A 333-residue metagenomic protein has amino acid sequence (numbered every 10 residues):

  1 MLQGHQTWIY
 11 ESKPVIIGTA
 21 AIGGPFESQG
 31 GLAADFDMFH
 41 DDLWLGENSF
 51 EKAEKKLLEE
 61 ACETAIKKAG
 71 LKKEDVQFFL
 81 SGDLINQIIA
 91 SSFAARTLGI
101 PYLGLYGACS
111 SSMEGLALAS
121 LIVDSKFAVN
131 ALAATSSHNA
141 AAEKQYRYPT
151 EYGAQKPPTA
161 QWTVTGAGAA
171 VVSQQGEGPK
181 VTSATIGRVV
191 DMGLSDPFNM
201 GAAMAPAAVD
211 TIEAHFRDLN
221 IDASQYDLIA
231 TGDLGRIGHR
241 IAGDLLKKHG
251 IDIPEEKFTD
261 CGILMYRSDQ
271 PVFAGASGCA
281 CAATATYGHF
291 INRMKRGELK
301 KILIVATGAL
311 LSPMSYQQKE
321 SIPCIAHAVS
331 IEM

Functional and structural regions predicted by a protein language model:
M1-L80, L84-A90, T97, A207-A223 (+5 more regions): Conserved active-site "lid/cap" helical segment
M1-S49, P149-E213, D218-I221, D252-P271 (+2 more regions): Condensing-enzyme catalytic core mediating Claisen C-C bond formation in acyl metabolism
E27-Q29, A90-S92, A142-R147, L194 (+2 more regions): Short acidic, glycine/serine/threonine-rich loops at helix termini
A53-E54, L80, P101-M113, A160-W162 (+1 more regions): Active-site nucleophile and cofactor-binding loops and adjacent substrate-binding regions of central metabolic enzymes
G82-Q87, C109-S110, T135-A141, G187-V189 (+1 more regions): Acidic, glycine-rich active-site loops and adjacent beta-strand->loop/helix elements that engage anionic groups
L84-G99, N139-Y152, G238-H239, A285: Active-site-adjacent elements of ketosynthase-type condensing enzymes
Y106-A133, V172, S277-E298: Active-site-proximal alpha-helical scaffold in enzymes
D227-R236, L264, A274-G275: A short beta-alpha structural unit
